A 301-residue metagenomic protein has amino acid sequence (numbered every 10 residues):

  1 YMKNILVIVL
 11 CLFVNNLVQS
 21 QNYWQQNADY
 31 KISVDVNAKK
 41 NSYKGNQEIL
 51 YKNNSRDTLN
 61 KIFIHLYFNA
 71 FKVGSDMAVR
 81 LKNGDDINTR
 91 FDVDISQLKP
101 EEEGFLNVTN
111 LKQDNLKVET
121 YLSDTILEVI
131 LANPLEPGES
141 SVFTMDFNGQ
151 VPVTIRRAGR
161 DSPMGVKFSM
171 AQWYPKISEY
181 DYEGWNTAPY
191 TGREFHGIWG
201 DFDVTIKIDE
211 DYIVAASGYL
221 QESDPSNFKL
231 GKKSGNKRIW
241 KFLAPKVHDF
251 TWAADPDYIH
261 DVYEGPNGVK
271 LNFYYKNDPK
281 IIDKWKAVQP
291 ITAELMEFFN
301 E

Functional and structural regions predicted by a protein language model:
Y1-Y23: Bacterial Sec-dependent N-terminal signal peptides
V18-K44, A171: N-terminal, polar/Ser/Thr-rich
Q21, I32-D35, I49, L116-E119 (+4 more regions): Beta-strand-rich interaction surfaces with strong enrichment in secreted/lumenal proteins
Q47-I49, N53, L66-F68, E139-V153 (+2 more regions): Short, hydrophobic/aromatic-enriched beta-strand segments in well-ordered soluble domains
K52, N88-G165: A surface-exposed beta-strand-loop module
I64-L116, F168-A171, K207, D211-Y212: Solvent-exposed beta-hairpin/edge-strand motifs
D76-I87, N148-F202, I259-G265: Glycine/proline-rich low-complexity spacer/linker segments in large multi-domain proteins
K176-G184, G192-E301: Hydrophobic helix-coil surface modules that form long, contiguous segments used for peptide/substrate interaction
